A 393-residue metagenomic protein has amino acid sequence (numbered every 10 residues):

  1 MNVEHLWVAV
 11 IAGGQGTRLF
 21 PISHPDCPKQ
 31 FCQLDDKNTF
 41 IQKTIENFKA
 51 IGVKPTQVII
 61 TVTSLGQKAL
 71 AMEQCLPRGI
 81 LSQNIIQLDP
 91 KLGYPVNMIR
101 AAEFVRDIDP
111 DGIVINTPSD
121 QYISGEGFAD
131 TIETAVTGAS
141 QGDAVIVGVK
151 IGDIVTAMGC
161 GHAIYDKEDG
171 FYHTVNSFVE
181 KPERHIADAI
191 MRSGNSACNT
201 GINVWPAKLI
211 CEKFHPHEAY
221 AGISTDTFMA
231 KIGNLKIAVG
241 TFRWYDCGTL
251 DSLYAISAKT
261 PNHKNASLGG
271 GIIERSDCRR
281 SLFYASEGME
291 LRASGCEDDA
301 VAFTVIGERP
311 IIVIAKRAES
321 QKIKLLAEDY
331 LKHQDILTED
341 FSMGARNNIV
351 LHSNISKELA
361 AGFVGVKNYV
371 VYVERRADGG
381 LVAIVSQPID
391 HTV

Functional and structural regions predicted by a protein language model:
M1-I11, T17-P118, Y122-D130, Y369 (+3 more regions): Conserved N-terminal catalytic core of the sugar/cofactor nucleotidyltransferase
N2-H5, W205-V393: Left-handed beta-helix
V3-L6, K54-T56, L81-S82, D109-G112 (+7 more regions): Short coil/turn connectors at secondary-structure junctions
I11-A12, T61, I115-P118, I146-K150 (+2 more regions): Short beta-strand segments
F31, I85-I86, A144-I146, N234-I237: Conserved beta-strand scaffold positions in the cores of enzyme catalytic domains, especially in NTP/NDP-utilizing
E46-I51, I190-R192, A300-I306: Short, flexible, solvent-exposed loop/turn segments with mixed acidic/basic and small polar residues
K91-P95, D153-V155, R184-I186, R243-Y245: A short acidic, often aromatic-flanked loop/helix-cap motif at beta-alpha or helix-coil junctions that lines enzyme
S124-E218, K236: Conserved core of the sugar-phosphate nucleotidyltransferase
